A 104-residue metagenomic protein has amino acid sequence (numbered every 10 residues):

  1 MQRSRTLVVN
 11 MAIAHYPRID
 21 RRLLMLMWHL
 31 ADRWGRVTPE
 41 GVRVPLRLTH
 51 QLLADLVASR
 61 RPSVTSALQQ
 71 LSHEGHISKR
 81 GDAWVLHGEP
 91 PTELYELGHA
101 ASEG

Functional and structural regions predicted by a protein language model:
M1-L24: A small-molecule sensor/coupling module
R22-M25, T38-E40: Short hydrophobic/aromatic-rich motifs at helix boundaries and adjacent loops
M25-L26, R80: Short N-terminal helix-initiation segments at or just after the protein's N-terminus
M27-A31: Short helix-to-turn junction characteristic of helix-turn-helix DNA-binding domains, especially the helix
D32-G104: Phosphate-/nucleic-acid-contacting segments
